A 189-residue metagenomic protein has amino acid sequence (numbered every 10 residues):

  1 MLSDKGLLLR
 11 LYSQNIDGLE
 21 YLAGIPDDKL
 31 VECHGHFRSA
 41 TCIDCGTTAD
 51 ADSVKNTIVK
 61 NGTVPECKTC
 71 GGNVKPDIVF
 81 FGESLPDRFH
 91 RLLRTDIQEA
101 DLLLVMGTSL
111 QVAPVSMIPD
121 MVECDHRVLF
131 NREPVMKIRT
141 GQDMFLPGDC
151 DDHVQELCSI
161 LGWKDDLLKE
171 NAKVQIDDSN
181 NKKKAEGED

Functional and structural regions predicted by a protein language model:
M1-D189: Conserved catalytic alpha/beta core of Sir2/sirtuin-type deacylases, generalized to analogous enzyme cores that bind
